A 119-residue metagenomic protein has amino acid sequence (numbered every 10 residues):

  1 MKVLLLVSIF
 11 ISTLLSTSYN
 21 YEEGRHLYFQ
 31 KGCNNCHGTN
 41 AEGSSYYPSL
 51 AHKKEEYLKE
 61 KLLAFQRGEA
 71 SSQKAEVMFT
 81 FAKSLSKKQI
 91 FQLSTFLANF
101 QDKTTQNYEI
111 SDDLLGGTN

Functional and structural regions predicted by a protein language model:
V3-T13: Sec-dependent N-terminal signal peptides
T13-F29, Y46, D102, D113-N119: Electrostatic cytochrome c docking/interface patches
E22-N34, A51, E55-E56, E60 (+1 more regions): Sequence context surrounding c-type heme c attachment/ligation sites in exported
K31-N40, L93, L97: The canonical Cys-X-X-Cys-His
S44-A51, Q66-D113: Axial heme c-ligation environment in periplasmic c-type cytochrome domains
